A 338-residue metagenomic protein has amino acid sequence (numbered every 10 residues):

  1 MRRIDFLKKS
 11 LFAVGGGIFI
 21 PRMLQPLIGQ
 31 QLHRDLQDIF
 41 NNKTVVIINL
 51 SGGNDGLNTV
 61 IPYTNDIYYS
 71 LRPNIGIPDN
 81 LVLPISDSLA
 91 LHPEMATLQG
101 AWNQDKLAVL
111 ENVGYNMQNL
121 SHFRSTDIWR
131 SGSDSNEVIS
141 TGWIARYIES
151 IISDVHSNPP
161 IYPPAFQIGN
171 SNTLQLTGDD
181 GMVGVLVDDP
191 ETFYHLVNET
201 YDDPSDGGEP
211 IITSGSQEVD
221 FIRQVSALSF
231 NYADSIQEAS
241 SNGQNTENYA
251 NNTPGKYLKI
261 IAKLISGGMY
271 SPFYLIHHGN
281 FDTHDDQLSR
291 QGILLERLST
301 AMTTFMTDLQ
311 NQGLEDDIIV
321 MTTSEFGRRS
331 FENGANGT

Functional and structural regions predicted by a protein language model:
M1-N311, F331: Feature for exported/extracytoplasmic and membrane-associated proteins, marking the mature portion
M302, L309-G334: Metal-dependent active-site segment of extracytoplasmic phospho-/sulfohydrolases and closely related
